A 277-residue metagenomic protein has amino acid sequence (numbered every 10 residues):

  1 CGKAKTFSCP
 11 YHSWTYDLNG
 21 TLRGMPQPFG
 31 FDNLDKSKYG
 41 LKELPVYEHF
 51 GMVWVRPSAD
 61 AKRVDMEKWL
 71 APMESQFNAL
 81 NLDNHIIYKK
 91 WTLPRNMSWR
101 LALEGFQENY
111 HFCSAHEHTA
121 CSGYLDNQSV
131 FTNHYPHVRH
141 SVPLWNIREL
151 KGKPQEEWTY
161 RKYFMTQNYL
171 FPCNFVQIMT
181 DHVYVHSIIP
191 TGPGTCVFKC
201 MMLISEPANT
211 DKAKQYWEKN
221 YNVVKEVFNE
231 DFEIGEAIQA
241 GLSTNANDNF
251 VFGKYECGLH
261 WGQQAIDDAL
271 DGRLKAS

Functional and structural regions predicted by a protein language model:
C1-A59, V64-K68, P72: Rieske [2Fe-2S] iron-sulfur-binding domain
Y47, M52-S277: C-terminal catalytic domain of Rieske-type non-heme iron oxygenases
